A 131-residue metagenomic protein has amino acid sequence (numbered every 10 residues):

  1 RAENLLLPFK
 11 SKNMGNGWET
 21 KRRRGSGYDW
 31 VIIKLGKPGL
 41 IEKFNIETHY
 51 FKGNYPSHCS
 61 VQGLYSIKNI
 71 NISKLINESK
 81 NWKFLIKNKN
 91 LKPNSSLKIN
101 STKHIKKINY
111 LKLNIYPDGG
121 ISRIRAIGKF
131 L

Functional and structural regions predicted by a protein language model:
R1-G36, K52-N54, L75-S79, F130: Disordered, acidic Ser/Thr/Pro-rich linker "stalks" and the adjacent N-terminal cap of the next globular domain
Y28-W30, L35, G39, S79-S122 (+1 more regions): Beta-sandwich interaction modules
G39-G53, L113: A short beta-strand element within beta-rich, extracytoplasmic domains of secreted/secretory-pathway proteins
I41, P56-H58, I121: Exposed beta-strand and adjacent loop surfaces of beta-rich binding modules that mediate intermolecular recognition
N54-I67, A126: Short, surface-exposed beta-strand/strand-loop-strand elements in extracellular ectodomains
I67-K83: Acidic Ser/Thr/Pro-rich low-complexity disordered segments that often serve as glycosylated linkers/stalks around
